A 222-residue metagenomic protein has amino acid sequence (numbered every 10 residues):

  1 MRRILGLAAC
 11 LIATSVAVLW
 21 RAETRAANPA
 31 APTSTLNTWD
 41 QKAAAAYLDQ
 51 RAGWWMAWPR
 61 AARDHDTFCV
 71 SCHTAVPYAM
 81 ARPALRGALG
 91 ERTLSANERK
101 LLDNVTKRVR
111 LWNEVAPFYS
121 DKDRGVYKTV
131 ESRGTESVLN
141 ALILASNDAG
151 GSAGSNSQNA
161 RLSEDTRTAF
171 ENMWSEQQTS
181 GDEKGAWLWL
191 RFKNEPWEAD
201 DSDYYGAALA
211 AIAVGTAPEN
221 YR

Functional and structural regions predicted by a protein language model:
M1-A8: Bacterial N-terminal signal peptides that target proteins for export
A8-A17: Bacterial N-terminal signal peptides
A17-R222: Preference for long, amphipathic alpha-helical scaffolds in soluble/luminal domains and all-alpha bundles
